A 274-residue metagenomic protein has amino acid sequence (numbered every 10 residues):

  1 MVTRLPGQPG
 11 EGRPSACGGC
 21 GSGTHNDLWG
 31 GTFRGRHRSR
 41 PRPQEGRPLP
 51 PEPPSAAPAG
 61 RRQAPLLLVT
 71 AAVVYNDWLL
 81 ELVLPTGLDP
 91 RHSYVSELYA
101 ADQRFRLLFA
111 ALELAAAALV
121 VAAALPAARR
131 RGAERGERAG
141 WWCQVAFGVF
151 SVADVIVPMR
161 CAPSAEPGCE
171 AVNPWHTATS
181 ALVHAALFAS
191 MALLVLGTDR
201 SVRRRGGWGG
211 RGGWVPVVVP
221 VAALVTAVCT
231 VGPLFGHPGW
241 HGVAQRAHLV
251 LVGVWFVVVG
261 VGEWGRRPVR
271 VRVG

Functional and structural regions predicted by a protein language model:
R4-G10, W29: N-terminal amphipathic/hydrophobic targeting modules at extreme N-termini, encompassing cleavable Sec/SRP-type signal
C17-C20: Cysteine-centered motifs
E45-G60: Short, Lys/Arg-rich, polar N-terminal cytosolic tail immediately upstream of the first transmembrane signal-anchor
P50-P54, G265-G274: Short, charged juxtamembrane terminal tails flanking transmembrane helices
A57-R266: Hydrophobic, aromatic-enriched alpha-helical segments typical of multi-pass transmembrane helices
